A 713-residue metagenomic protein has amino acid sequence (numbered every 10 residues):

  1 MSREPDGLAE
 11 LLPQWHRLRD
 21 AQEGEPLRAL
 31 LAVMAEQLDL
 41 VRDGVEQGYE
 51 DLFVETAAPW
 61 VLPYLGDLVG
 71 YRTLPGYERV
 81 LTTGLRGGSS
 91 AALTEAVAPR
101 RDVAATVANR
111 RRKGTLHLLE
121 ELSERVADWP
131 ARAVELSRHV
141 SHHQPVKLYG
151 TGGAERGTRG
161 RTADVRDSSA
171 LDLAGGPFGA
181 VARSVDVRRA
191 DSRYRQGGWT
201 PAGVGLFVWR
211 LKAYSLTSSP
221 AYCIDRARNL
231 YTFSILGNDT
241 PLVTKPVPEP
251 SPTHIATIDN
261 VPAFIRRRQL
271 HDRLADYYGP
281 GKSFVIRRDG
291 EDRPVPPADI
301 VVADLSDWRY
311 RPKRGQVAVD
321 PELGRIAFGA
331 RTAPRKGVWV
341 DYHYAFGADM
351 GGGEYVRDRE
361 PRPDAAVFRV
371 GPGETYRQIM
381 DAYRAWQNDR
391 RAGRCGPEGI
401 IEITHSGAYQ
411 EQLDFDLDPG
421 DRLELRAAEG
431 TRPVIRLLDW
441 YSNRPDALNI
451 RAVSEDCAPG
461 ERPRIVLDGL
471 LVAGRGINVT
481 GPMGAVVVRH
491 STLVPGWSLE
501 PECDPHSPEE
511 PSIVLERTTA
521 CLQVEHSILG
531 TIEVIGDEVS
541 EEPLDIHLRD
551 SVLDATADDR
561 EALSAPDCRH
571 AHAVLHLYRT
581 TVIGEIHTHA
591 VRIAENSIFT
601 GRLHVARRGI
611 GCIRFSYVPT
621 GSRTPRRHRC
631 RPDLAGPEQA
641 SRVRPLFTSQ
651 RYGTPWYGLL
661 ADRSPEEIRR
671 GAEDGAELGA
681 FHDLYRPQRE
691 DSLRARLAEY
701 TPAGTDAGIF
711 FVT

Functional and structural regions predicted by a protein language model:
M1-A365: Compositionally biased, low-complexity/repeat regions
V103, G373-N443, L471-I477: N-terminal extracellular ligand-recognition/capping segment immediately after the signal peptide
D320-P321, R331-P334, E533, E538 (+1 more regions): Beta-propeller domains
D349-R390: Right-handed parallel beta-helix/beta-solenoid
Q412-D414, L437-W440, P445-A447, A473-T480 (+6 more regions): Short glycine/acidic-rich loop motifs that flank beta-strands on beta-rich extracellular proteins
D418-T480, T492, G496-H506: Right-handed parallel beta-helix/beta-spiral solenoid domain characteristic of secreted/periplasmic
P463-L470, A485-W497, T519-E533, P543-D558 (+5 more regions): Right-handed parallel beta-helix
G611-T713: Acidic, glycine- and Ser/Thr-rich low-complexity intrinsically disordered tracts in extracellular/secreted proteins
